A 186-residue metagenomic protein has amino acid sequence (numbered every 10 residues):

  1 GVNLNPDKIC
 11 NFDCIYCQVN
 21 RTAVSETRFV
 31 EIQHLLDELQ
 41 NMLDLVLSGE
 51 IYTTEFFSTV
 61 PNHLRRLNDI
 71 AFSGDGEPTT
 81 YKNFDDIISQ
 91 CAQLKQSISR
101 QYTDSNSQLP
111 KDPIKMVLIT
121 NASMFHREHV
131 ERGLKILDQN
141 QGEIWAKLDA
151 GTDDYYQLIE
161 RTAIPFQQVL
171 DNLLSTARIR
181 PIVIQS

Functional and structural regions predicted by a protein language model:
G1-D37, N41-V46: Canonical Radical SAM [4Fe-4S] cluster-binding loop centered on the CxxxCxxC motif and its immediate flanking residues
L47-R65, S97-K111: Short mixed-charge
D69-D75: Short glycine-rich or small-residue beta-strand-to-loop segments that form or flank ligand, phosphate, metal/Fe-S
T79-Y102, N106-S186: Conserved AdoMet/S-adenosylmethionine-binding subsite of the radical SAM
